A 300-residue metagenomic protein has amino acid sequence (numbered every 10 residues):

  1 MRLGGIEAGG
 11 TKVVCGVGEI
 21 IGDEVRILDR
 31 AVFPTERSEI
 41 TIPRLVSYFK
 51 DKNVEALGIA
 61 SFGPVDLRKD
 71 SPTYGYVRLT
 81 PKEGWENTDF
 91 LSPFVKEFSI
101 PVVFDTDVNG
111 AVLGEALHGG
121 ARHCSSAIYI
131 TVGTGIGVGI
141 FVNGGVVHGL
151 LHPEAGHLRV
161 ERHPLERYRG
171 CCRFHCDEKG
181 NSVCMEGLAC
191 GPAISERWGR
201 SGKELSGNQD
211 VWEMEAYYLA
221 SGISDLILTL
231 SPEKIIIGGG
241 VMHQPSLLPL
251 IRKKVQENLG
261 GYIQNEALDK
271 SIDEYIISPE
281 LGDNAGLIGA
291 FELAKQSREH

Functional and structural regions predicted by a protein language model:
M1-L57, V65-T73, V95-I100, L117-C124 (+2 more regions): ATP-binding/phosphotransfer module of carbohydrate and carboxylate kinases, centering on a glycine-rich
S71-G84: A charged helix-plus-loop insertion that forms the helical arch/lid used to bind and gate nucleic-acid substrates
V102-D107: General beta-strand structural signal in soluble alpha/beta enzymes
S126-I130: Acidic, His- and aromatic-enriched active-site or binding-groove loops in soluble protein domains that engage sugars
L151-E166: A short, polar/charged loop-to-alpha-helix boundary motif
